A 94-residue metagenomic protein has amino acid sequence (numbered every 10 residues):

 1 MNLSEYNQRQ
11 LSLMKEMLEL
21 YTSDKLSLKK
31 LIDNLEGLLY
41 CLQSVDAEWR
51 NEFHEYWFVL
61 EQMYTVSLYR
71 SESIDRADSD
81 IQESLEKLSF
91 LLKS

Functional and structural regions predicted by a protein language model:
M1-S94: Acidic, Ser/Pro/Thr-rich low-complexity regulatory regions and the short amphipathic helical interaction modules they
